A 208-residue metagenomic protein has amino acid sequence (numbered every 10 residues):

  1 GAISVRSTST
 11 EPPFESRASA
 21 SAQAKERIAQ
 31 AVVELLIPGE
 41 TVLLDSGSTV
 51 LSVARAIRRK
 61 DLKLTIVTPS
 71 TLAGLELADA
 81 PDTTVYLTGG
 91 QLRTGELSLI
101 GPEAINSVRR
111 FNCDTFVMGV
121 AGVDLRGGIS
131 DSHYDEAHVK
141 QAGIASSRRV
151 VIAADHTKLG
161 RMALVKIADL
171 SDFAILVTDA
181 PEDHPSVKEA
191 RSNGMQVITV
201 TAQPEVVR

Functional and structural regions predicted by a protein language model:
G1-S46, R55-T65, L75-D82: HTH-adjacent hinge/linker in prokaryotic transcriptional regulators
R6, A54-A56, A163-L164, K188: Short, glycine/acidic-enriched capping/hinge loops at junctions between secondary-structure elements
L43, V67, V177-A180: Active-site-adjacent beta-strand anchor residues
T49-L51: Conserved beta-loop-alpha segment that forms the PLP phosphate-binding cup at the N-terminus of a helix
L72-R208: Conserved phosphate- and dinucleotide-binding cores of soluble alpha/beta proteins, encompassing both enzyme active
